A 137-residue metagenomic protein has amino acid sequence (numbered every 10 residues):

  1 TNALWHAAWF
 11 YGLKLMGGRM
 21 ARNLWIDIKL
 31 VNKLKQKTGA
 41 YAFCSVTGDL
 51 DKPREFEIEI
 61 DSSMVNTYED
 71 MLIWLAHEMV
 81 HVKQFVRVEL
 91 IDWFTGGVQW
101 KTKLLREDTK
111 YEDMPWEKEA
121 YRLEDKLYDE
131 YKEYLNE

Functional and structural regions predicted by a protein language model:
N2-N23: Zn2+-dependent metallopeptidase catalytic core
L24-L30: Generic structural signal for residues in well-ordered beta-strands
L30-E57, N66-E69: Catalytic zinc-binding patch centered on the HExxH motif and its immediate surroundings that defines zinc-dependent
D61-S62: Acidic, low-complexity intrinsically disordered segments
E69, I73, F85-K118: Post-HEXXH active-site segment of zinc metalloproteases
A76-Q84: Short active-site segment of divalent metal-dependent hydrolases/proteases that encodes the spacing between
E124-E137: Short helix/loop segments within enzyme catalytic domains that coordinate or immediately flank catalytic cofactors
